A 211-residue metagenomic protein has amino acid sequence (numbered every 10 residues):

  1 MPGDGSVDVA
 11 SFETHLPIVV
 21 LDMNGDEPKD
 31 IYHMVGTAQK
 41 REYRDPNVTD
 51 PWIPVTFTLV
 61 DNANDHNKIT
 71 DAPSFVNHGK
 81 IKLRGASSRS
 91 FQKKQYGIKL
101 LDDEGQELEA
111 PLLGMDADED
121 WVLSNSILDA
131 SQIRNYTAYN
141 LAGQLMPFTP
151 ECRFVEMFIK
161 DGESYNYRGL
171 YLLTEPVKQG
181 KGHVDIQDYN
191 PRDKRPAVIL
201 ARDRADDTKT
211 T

Functional and structural regions predicted by a protein language model:
M1-T211: Phosphate/dinucleotide-binding and metal-coordinating scaffold of catalytic cores in nucleotide-dependent enzymes
